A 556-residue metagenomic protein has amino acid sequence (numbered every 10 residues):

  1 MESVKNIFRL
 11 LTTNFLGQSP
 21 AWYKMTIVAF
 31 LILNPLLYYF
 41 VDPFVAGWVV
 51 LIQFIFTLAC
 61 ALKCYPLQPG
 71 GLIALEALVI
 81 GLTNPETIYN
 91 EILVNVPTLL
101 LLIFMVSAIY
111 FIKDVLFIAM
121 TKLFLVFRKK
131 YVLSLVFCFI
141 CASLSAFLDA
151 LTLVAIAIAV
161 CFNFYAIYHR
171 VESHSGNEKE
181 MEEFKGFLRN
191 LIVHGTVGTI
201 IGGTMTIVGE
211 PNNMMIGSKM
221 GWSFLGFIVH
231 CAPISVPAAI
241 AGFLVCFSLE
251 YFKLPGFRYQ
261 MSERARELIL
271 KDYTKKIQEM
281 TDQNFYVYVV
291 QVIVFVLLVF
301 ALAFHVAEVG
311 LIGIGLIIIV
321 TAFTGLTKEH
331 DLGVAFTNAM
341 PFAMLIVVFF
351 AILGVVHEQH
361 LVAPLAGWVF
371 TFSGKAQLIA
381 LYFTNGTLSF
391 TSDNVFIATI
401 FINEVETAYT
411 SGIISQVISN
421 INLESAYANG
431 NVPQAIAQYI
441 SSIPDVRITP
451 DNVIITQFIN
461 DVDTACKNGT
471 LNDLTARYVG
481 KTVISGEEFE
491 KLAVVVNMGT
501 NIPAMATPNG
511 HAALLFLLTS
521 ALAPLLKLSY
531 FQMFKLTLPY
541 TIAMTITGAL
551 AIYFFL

Functional and structural regions predicted by a protein language model:
M1-S107, H230-G367, L528, K535-L556: Hydrophobic transmembrane alpha-helices of multi-pass small-molecule transporters
E2-N14, S173, E180-G195, T204-V208 (+3 more regions): Juxtamembrane and boundary regions of transmembrane helices in multi-pass small-molecule transporters and channels
P69-A77, V106, V126, K130 (+13 more regions): Alpha-helical transmembrane segments of multi-pass membrane proteins, especially transporters and channels
L82, D114, L125-K130, Y165-G186 (+5 more regions): Juxtamembrane helix-boundary/capping and inter-helix hinge elements in multi-pass membrane proteins
V94-T98, L123-F139, E180-L191, V287-V289 (+5 more regions): Membrane-interfacial loop-to-helix junctions in multi-pass transporters
L102, V106-D114, I118, K130-L133 (+12 more regions): Transmembrane alpha-helical segments of multi-pass membrane transport proteins and ion-pumping complexes
R128-F164, S373-D473, R477, A493 (+1 more regions): Hydrophobic alpha-helical transmembrane segments of multi-pass integral membrane proteins, predominantly secondary
I140-C161, Y165, H174-M220, T387-V395 (+4 more regions): Alpha-helical membrane segments and immediately flanking helix-loop junctions that form or couple to the substrate/ion
